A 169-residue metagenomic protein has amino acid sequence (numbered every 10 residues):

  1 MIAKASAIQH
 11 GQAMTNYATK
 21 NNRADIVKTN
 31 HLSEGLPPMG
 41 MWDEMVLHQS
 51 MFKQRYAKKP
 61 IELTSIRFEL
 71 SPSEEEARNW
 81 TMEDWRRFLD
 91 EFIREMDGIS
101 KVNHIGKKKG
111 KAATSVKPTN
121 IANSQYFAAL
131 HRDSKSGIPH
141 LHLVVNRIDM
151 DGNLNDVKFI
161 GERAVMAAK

Functional and structural regions predicted by a protein language model:
M1-K169: N-terminal nicking endonuclease/strand-transfer module with a His-rich metal-binding environment and a catalytic Tyr
